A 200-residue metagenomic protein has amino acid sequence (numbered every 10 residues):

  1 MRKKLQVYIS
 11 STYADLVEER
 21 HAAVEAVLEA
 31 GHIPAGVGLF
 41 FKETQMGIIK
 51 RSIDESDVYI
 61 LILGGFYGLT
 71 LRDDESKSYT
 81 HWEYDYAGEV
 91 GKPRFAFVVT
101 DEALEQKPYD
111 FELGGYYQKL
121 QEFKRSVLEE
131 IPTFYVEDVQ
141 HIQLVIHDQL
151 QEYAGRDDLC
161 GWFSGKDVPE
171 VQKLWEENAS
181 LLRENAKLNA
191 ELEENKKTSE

Functional and structural regions predicted by a protein language model:
M1-I62, V90, Q172-E200: Conserved N-terminal substructure of TIR/SEFIR domains
A14, K42, F66-G68, D101-L104 (+1 more regions): Solvent-exposed loop/turn segments at secondary-structure junctions within structured extracellular/periplasmic domains
E18, L69-L71, E105-K107: Extracytoplasmic/secreted cell-surface and envelope-processing proteins
P34, R94, T133: Hydrophobic anchor at the start of a short beta-strand that flanks the dinucleotide cofactor-binding loop
F40-Q45, F66-V90: Conserved TIR/SEFIR loop-to-helix hotspot centered on a Trp-containing motif with a nearby acidic residue
I62, F97-V99, V136: Generic beta-sheet signal
E89-E102: A short helix->loop->beta-strand "cap" motif at the edges of active sites that frequently abuts
E105-N195: C-terminal interaction surface of TIR/SEFIR-family domains
